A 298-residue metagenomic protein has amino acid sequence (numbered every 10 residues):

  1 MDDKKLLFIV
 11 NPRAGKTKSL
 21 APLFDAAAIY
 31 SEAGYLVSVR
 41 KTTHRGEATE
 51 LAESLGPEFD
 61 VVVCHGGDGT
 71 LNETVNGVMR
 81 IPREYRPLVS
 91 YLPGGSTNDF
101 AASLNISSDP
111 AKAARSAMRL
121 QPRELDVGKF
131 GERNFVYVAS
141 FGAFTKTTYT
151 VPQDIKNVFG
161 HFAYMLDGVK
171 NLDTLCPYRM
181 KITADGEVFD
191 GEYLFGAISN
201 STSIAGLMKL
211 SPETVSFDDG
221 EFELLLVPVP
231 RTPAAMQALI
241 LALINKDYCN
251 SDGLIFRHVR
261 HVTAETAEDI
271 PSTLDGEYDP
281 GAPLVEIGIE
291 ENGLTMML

Functional and structural regions predicted by a protein language model:
M1-H65, N72: ATP/NTP phosphate-donor binding region
A33, T42, I81-I198: Catalytic core of DAGKc-family lipid kinases
T70-R83: Short Gly/Thr/Asp-enriched flexible loops that form oxyanion-binding sites at enzyme active sites
R133-S140, T145-K146, D190-N200, I204-A205 (+4 more regions): Short hydrophobic-aromatic micro-motifs
I155-A163, S203-L207, P212-A234: Gly/Ser/Thr-rich active-site loops/lids in small-molecule metabolic enzymes that frequently grip phosphoryl groups
C176-Y178, E192-L194, D218-E223, H258-R260: A generic structural signal for short beta-strands and their flanking turns/coil linkers
A184, S216, L226-L298: ATP/nucleoside-binding phosphotransfer catalytic cores, i.e., glycine-rich phosphate-binding loops
